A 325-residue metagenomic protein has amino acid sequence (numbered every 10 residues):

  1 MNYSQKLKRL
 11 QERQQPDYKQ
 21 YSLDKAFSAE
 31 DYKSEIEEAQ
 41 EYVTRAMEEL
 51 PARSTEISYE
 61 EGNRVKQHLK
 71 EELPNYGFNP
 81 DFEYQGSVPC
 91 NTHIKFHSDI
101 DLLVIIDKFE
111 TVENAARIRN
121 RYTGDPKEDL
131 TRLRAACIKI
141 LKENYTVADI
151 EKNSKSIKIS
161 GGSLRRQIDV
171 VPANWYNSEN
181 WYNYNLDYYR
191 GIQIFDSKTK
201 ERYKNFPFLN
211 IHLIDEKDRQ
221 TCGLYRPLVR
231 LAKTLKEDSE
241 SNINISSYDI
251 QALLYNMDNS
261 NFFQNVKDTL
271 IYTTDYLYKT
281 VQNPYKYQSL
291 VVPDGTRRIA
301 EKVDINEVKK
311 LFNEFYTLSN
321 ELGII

Functional and structural regions predicted by a protein language model:
M1-E83, P89-H97, F109-P126: N-terminal regions immediately upstream of nucleotidyltransferase
Y3-Q40, Y285-I325: Terminal (often C-terminal) interaction modules
Y59, N63, G124-N283, Y316 (+1 more regions): Catalytic cores of NTP-dependent nucleotidyl/adenyl transfer enzymes across multiple folds
G62, Q85-V88, I100-V104, D249-L254: Long, contiguous hydrophobic alpha-helical segments, chiefly transmembrane helices and signal peptides
E71, N75, I106, D238 (+1 more regions): Amphipathic alpha-helical interaction surfaces
N79-C90, T146-E151, K158: A short acidic/basic microdomain associated with nuclease active sites
N79-D81, K155-I157, I250, Q288-V291: Residue-level recognition of the N-termini of beta-strands and the immediately preceding loop/turn
S87-D107, K158-A173: Histidine-centered divalent-metal-coordination microenvironment in nucleic-acid enzymes
